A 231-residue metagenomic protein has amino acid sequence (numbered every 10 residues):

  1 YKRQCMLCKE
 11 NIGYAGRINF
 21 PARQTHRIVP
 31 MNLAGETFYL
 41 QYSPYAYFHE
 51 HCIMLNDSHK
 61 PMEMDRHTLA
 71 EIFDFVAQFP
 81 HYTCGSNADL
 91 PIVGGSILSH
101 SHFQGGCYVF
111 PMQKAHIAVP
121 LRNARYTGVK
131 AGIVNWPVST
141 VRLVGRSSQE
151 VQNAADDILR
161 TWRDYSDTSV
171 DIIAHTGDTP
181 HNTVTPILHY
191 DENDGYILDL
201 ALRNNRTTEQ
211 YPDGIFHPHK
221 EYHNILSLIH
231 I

Functional and structural regions predicted by a protein language model:
Y1, I229-I231: Conserved small/polar residues in nucleotide/adenosyl-binding loops
K2-G35, Y39-Q41: Low-complexity, highly charged intrinsically disordered N-terminal segments that act as targeting/localization
T25-R27, D57-C84: Helical scaffold of the NTase/Pol beta-like nucleotidyltransferase catalytic core
R27-V29, Y39-P44, G85-G95: Catalytic micro-motifs at enzyme active sites that drive phosphoryl/nucleotidyl and oxygen chemistry
S43-S58, I133-P137: Residues forming anionic-ligand binding surfaces in small-molecule and nucleic-acid pockets of primarily soluble enzymes
C52, G95-S99: Short glycine/proline-enriched turns and hinge-like loops at secondary-structure junctions
E63, H81-C84, L90-S96, C107-L228: Conserved His + Asp/Glu catalytic blocks
S99-G105: Conserved metal-phosphate-binding beta-hairpin within the catalytic cores of diverse ATP-dependent phosphoryl-transfer
